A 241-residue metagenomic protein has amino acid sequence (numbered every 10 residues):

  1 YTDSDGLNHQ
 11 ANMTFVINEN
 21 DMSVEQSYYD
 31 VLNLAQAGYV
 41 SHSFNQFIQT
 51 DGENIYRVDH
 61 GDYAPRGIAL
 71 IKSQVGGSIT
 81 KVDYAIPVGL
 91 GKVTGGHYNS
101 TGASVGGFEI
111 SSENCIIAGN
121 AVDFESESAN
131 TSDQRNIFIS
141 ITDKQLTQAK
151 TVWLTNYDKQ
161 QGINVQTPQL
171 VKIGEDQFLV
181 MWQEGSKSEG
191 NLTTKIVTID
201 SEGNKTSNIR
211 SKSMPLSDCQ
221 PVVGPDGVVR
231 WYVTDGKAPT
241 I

Functional and structural regions predicted by a protein language model:
Y1-I241: Extracellular, repeat-based ectodomains that mediate carbohydrate processing or recognition
